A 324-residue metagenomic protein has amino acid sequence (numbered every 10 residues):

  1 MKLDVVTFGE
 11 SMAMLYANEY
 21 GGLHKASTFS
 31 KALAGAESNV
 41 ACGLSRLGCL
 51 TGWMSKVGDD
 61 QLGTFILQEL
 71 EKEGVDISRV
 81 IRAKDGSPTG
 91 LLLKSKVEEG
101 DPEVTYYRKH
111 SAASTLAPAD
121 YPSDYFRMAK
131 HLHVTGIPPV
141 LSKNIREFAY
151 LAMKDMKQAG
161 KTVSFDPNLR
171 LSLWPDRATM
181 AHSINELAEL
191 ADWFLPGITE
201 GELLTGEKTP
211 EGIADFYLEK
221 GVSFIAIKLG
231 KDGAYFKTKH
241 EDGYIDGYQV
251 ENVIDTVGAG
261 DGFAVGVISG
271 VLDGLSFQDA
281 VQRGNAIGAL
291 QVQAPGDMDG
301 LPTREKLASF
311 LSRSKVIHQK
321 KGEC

Functional and structural regions predicted by a protein language model:
M1-D76, M298, G322-C324: Glycine-rich phosphate/adenosyl-contacting loop at the front of the ribokinase-like
M1-V6, K154, G206, P210-C324: Conserved phosphate-binding/catalytic region of the ribokinase-like
S11, P167, G262: Active-site metal-binding loops of divalent metal-dependent hydrolases
L44, G197, G260: Short, conserved phosphate/pyrophosphate- and ester-handling motifs at nucleotide-, phospho-/glycolipid
L50, M54-G136, A308-C324: Conserved N-terminal subdomain of the carbohydrate kinase-like
Q61-V75, A181-A188, A214, Q249: Short, electropositive alpha-helical surface patch
H131, I137-D215, G233: Conserved beta-alpha-beta core of the PfkB/ribokinase-like small-molecule kinase fold
